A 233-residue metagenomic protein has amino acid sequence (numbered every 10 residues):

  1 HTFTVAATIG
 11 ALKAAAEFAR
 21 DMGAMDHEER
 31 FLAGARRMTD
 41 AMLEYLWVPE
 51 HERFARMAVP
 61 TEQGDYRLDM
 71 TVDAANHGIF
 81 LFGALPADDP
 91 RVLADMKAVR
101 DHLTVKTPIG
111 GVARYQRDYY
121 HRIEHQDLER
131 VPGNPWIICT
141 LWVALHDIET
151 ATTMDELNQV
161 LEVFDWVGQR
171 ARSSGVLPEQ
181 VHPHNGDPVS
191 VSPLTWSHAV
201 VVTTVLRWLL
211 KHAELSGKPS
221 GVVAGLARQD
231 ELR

Functional and structural regions predicted by a protein language model:
T2-I9, D21, M25-I138: Extended ligand-binding clefts on enzyme/binding-domain cores
L12, L103, A171: Short, small-residue-rich loop/turn micro-motifs
L12-A15, A19, D147, V205: The core hydrophobic/aromatic register in alpha-helical repeat solenoids, strongest for pentatricopeptide repeats
A16-R20, L43, L209: A structural signal for long alpha-helical coiled-coils and helix-turn connectors that form the cytosolic signaling
E17, R100-D101, G168-Q169: Amphipathic alpha-helical segments of tetratricopeptide repeats
Y66-A87, P135-R233: C-terminal capping/lid segments that line or modulate ligand- or cofactor-binding pockets
